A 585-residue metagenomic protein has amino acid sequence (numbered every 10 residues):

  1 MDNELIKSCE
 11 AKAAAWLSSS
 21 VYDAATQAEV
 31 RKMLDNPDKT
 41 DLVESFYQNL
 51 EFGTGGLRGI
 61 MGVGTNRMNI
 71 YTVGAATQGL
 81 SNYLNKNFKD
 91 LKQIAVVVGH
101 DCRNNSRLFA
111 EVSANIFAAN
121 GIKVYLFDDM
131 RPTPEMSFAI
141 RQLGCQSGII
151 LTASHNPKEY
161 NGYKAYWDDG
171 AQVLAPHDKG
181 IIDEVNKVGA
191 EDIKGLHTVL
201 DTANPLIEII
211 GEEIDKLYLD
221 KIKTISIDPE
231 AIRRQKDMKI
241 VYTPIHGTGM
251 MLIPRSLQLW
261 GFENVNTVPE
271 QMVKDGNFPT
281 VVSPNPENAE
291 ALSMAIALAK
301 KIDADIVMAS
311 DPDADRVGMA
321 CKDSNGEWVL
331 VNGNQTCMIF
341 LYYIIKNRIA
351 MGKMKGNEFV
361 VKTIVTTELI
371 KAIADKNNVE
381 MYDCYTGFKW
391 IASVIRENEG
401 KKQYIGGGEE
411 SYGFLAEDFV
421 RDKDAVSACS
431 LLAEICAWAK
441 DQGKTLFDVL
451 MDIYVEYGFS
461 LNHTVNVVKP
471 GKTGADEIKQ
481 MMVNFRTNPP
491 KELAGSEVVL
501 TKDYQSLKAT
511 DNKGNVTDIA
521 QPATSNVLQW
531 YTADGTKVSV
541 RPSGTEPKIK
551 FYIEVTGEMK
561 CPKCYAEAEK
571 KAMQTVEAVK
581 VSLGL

Functional and structural regions predicted by a protein language model:
E4-S113, P205-K236, I240, T248: An N-terminal, well-structured beta->alpha segment
D41-L50, N161-S293, A297-A299: Gly/Ser/Thr-enriched, mixed-charge loops and adjacent short helices that form phosphate/oxyanion-binding elements
F46-N66, A153-N156, I240, P244-S256 (+4 more regions): Conserved phosphate/anionic-ligand binding catalytic regions in large, soluble enzymes, centered on
V97-Y160, Q258, E263-G318: N-terminal small/polar loop signature for handling phosphorylated ligands or for N-terminal nucleophile
F109-F117, Y160-W167, D315-Q335, I370-I373: Short Gly/Thr/Asp-enriched flexible loops that form oxyanion-binding sites at enzyme active sites
Y166-L196, N334-N357, K362-A372, A425: Glycine-rich phosphate-binding loop plus the immediately following alpha-helix
K300, A304-I306, E327-V329, N347-R541 (+2 more regions): Phosphate-binding and adjacent anionic-ligand microenvironments
